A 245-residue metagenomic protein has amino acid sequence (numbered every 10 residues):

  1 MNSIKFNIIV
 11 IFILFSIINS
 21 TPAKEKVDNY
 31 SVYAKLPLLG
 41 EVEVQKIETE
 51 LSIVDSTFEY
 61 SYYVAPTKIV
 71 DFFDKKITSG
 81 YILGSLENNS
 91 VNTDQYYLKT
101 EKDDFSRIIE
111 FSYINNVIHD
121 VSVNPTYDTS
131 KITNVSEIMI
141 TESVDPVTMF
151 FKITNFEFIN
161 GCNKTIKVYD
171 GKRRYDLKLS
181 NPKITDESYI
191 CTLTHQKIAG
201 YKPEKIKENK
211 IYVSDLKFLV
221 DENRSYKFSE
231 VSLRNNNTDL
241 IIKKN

Functional and structural regions predicted by a protein language model:
M1-I8: Bacterial N-terminal signal peptides that target proteins for export
I4, S16, I140-E142, K152 (+1 more regions): Intrinsic disorder/low-complexity signature
F12-S20: Hydrophobic h-region of N-terminal signal peptides that target proteins for export in Gram-negative bacteria
K24-Y113, F156-N245: Acidic, serine/threonine-rich low-complexity disordered tracts
S106-T148: Hydrophobic, well-structured mid-protein blocks that either form specific transmembrane helices
K131-R174: Short, structured interface segments that constitute the first stable element of a domain
